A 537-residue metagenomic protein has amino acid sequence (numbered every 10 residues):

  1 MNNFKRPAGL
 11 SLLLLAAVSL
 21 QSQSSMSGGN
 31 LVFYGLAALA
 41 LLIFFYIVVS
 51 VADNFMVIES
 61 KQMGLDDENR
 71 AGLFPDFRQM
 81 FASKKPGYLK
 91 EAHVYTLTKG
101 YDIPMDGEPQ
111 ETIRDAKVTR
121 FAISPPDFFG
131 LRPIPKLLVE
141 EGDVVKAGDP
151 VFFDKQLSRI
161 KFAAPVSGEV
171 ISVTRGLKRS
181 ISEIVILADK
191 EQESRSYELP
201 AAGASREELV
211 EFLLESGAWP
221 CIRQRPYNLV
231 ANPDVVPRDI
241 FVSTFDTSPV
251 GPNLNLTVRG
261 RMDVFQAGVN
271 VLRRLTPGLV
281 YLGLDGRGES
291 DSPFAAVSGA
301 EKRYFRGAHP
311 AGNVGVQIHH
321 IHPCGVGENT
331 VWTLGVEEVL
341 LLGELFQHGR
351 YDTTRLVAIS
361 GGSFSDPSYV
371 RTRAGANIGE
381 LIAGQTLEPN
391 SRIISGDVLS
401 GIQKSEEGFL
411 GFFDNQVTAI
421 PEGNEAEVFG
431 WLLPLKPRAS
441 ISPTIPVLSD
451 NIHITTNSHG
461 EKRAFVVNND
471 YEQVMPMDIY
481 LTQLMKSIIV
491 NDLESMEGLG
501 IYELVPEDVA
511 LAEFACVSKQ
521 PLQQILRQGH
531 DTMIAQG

Functional and structural regions predicted by a protein language model:
M1-Q23: N-terminal secretory/membrane targeting signals
Q23-R70, I160, T174-G537: Buried, small/hydrophobic-residue-enriched core segments of structured protein domains
V51-L138, F305: N-terminal, Lys/Arg-enriched amphipathic/low-complexity engagement segments that precede the first folded domain
P133, A164, S180: Exposed loop/turn and edge beta-strand positions of beta-sandwich/beta-sheet ligand-binding modules
P133, V139, Q156-R159, D366: Short, solvent-exposed loop/turn positions at domain surfaces that link secondary-structure elements or cap domain
V139-F153, I171-S172: Short, well-structured beta-strand-loop connectors
R159-S167: Short coil-to-beta-strand transition motifs
